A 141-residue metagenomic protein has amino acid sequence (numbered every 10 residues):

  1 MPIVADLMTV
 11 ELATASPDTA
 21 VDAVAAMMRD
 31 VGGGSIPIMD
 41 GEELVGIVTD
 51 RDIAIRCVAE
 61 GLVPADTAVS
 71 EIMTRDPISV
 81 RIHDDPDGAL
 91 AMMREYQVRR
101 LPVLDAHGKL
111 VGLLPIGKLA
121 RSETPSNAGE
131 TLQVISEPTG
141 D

Functional and structural regions predicted by a protein language model:
M1-E11, T49-R94, L110-D141: Tandem CBS (Bateman) regulatory domains
L7, A25-M27, D40-E42, E60-L62: Short hydrophobic/aromatic-rich motifs at helix boundaries and adjacent loops
T14-G32, V80-Q97, L104-D105, E123: The conserved cystathionine-beta-synthase
M28-V31, I36-D52, M93, L101-G117: A glycine-centered beta-loop-beta connector
